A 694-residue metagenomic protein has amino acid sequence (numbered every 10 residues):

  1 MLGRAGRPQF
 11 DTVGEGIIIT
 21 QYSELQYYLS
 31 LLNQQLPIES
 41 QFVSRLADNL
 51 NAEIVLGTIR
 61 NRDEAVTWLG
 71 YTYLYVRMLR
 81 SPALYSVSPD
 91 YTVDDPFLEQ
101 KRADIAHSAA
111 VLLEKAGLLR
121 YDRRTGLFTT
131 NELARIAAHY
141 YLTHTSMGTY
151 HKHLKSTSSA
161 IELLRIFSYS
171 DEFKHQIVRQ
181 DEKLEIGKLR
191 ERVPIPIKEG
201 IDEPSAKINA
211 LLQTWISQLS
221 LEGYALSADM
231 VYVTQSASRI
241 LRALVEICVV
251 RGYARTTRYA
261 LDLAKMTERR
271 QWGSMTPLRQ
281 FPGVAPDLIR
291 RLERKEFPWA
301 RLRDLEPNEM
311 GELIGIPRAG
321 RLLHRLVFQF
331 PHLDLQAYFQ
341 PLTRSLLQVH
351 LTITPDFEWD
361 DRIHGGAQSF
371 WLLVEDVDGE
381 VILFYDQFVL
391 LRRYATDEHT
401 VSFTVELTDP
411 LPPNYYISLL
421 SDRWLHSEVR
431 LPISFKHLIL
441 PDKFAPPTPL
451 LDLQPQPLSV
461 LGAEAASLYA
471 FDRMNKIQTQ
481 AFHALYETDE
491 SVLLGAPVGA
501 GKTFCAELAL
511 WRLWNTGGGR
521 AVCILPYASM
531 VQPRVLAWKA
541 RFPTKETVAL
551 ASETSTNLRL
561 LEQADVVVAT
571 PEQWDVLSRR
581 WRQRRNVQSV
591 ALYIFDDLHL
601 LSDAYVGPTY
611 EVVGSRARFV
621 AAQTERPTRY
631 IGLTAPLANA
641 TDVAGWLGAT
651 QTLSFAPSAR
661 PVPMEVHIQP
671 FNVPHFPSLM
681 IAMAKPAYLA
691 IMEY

Functional and structural regions predicted by a protein language model:
L2-L32: Conserved segment of the helicase C-terminal RecA-like domain
Q21-E24, S615, R629-Y694: Conserved interdomain linker/interface between the two RecA-like ATPase lobes of SF2 helicase motors
E53-I54, V93-D94, L98-R102, H107-L288 (+5 more regions): C-terminal helical accessory/scaffold domains
T448-G495: Conserved pre-motif I regulatory segment
H483-T488, T503-G517, S615-V620: Walker A/P-loop NTP-binding motif
T503-F504, G519-A540, D575, A635-A640: Conserved Walker A/P-loop ATP-binding site and its immediately adjacent core in helicase/helicase-like ATPase domains
W511-P533, V620-P627: Conserved SF1/SF2 helicase motif Ia
P571-D575, R582-T624: SF2 helicase catalytic motif II
